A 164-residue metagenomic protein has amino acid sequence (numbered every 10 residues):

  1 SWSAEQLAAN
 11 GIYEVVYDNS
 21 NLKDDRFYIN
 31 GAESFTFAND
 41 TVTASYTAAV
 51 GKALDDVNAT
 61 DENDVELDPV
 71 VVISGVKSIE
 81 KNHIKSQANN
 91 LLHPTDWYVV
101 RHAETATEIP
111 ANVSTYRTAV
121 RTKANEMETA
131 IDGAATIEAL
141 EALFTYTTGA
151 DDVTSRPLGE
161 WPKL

Functional and structural regions predicted by a protein language model:
S1-H93, N125-L164: Interaction-interface detector
K77, T105-I109: Residue-level recognition of alpha-helical structural elements
T95-T105, M127: Secondary-structure edge/capping motif, primarily at the C-terminal ends of alpha-helices and the immediately following
P110-T118, L140-L143: Short, charged, amphipathic alpha-helical segments
